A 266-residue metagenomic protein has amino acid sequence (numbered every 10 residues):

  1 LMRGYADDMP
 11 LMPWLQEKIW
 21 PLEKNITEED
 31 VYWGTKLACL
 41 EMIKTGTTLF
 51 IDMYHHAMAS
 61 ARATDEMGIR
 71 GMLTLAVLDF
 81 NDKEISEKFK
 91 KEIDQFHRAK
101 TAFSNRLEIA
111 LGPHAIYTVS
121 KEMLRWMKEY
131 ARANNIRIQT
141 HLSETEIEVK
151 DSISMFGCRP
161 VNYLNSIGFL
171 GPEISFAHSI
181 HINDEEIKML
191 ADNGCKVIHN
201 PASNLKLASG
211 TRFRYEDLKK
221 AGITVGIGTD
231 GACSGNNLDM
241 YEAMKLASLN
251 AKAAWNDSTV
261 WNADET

Functional and structural regions predicted by a protein language model:
M2, G46, T64, L111 (+7 more regions): Divalent metal-coordination and catalytic microenvironments
R3-W33, M67-D82, E87, I93 (+3 more regions): Active-site gating loops and adjacent loop-to-helix segments of metal-dependent hydrolytic enzymes
Y5-H56, A115-M123: Divalent metal-binding segments
T45-T47, I69, N135, G194-C195: A structural motif
A59-I180, E185: Metal-coordinating catalytic core of metallo-dependent amide/deamination hydrolases
S166-E173, Y215-T266: His/Asp/Glu-enriched, well-ordered alpha-helical/loop segment that forms or immediately abuts the divalent-metal
F176-D184, N204-R212, N237: C-terminal active-site-proximal or functional interface alpha/beta core segments in diverse enzymes
M189-T229: A conserved active-site cap/scaffold subdomain adjacent to cofactor or substrate pockets
